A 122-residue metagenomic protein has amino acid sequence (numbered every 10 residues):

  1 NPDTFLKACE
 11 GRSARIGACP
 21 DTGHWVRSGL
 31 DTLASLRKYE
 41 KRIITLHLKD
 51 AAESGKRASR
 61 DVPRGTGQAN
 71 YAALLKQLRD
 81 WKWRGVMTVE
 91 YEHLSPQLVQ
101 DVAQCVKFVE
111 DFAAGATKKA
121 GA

Functional and structural regions predicted by a protein language model:
P2-C19, H24-A122: Histidine-acidic metal/acid-base catalytic patches
